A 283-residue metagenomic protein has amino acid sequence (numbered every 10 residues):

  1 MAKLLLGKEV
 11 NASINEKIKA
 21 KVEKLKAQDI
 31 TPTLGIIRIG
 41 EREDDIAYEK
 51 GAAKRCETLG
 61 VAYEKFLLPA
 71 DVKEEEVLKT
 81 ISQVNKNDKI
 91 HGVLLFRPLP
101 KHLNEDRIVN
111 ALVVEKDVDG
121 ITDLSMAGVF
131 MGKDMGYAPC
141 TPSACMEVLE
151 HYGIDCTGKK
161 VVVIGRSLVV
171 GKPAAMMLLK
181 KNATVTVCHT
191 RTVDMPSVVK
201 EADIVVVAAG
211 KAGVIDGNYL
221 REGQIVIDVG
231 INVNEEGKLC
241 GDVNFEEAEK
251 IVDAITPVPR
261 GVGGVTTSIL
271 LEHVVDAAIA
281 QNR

Functional and structural regions predicted by a protein language model:
M1-I30: Positively charged, low-complexity intrinsically disordered leader regions
T31-G40: Short beta-strand segments enriched in small/hydrophobic residues
I39-A53, A127, G136-I225, N234 (+1 more regions): Glycine-rich phosphate/diphosphate-binding loop of Rossmann-like nucleotide-binding domains
C56-A70, V185-V187: Short beta-strand elements in bilobed, periplasmic/extracellular small-molecule ligand-binding domains
E76-D88: Short, well-structured alpha-helical segments in soluble
G92-C156: Anion-binding alpha/beta catalytic cores of soluble intermediary-metabolism enzymes, centered on
F96, A208-A209, V229: Short, well-ordered coil/turn residues at beta-beta hairpins and beta-strand->alpha-helix junctions within
D106-M126, G230-N282: Rossmann-fold NAD(P)-binding glycine/threonine-rich loop
